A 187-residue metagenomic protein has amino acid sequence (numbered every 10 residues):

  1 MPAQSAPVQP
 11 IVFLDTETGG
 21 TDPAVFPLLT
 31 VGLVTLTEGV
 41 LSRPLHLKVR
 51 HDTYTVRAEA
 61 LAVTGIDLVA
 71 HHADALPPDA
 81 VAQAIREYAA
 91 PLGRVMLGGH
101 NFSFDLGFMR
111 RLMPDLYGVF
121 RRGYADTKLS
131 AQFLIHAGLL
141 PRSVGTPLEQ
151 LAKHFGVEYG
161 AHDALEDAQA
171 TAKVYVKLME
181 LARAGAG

Functional and structural regions predicted by a protein language model:
M1-A6, A152-H154, Y159-G160, L165 (+1 more regions): Acidic two-metal-ion nuclease catalytic site recognized across multiple nuclease folds, prominently DnaQ/RNase D-T
P2-R110, E149, K153-F155, H162: Conserved non-catalytic scaffold segment of RNase H-like nuclease domains
T16-G20, L129, A170: Short, glycine/acidic-enriched loop or turn micro-motifs at the edges of active sites
T21-P23, Q132, K173: Conserved protein kinase catalytic core
S103-A125: Substrate-recognition/cap helix-loop segment adjacent to the acidic, metal-dependent catalytic center of Asp-based
G118-R121, P141-R142, A182-G187: Short conserved catalytic/interaction loops centered on acidic-Pro-aromatic/His motifs
A125-R142: Short alpha-helix plus adjacent loop in nuclease-associated cores
P141-L151: A structural motif
